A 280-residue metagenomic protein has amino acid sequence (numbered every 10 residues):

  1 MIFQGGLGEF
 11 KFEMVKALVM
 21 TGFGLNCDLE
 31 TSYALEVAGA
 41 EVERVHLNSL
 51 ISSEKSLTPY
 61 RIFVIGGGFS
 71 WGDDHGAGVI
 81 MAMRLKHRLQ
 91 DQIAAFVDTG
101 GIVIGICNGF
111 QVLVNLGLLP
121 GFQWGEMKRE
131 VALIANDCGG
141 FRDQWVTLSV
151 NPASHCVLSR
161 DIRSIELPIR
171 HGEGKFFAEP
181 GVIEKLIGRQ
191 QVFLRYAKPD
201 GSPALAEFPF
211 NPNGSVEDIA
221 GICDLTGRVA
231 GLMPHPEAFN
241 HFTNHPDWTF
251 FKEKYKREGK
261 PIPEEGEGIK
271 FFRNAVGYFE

Functional and structural regions predicted by a protein language model:
M1-I106, F110-K128, I134-R142, V216 (+1 more regions): N-terminal beta1-alpha1 cap of cysteine-dependent amidohydrolase-like domains
S49, S53-K55, I93-A95, K128-E280: Amide-donor transfer/coupling interface in amidating biosynthetic enzymes
